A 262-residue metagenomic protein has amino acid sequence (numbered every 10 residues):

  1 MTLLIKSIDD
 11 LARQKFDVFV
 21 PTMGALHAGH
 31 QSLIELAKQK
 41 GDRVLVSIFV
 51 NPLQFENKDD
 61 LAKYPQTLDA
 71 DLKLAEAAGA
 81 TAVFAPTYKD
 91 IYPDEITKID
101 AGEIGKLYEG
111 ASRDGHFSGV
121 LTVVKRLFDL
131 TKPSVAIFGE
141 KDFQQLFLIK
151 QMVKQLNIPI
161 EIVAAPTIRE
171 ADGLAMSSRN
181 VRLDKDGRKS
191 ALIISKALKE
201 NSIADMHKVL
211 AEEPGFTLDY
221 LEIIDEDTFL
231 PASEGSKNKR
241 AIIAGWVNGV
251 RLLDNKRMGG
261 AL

Functional and structural regions predicted by a protein language model:
T2-G215, I224, T228, K256: Nucleotidyltransferase catalytic core that binds NTPs
V209-L262: Phosphate/ribose-recognition catalytic cores of enzymes acting on nucleotide-derived substrates
